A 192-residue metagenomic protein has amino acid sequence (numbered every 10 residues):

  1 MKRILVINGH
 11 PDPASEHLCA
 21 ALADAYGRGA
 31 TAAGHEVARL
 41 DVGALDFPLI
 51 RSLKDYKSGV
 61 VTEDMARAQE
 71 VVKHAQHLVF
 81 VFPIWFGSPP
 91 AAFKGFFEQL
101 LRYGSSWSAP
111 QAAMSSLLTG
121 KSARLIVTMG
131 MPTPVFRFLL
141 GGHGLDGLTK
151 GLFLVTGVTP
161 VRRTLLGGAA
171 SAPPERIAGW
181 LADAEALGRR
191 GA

Functional and structural regions predicted by a protein language model:
K2-H35: N-terminal beta1-alpha1 ligand-phosphate binding loop
G9, V42, T128: Cofactor-binding loop segments of dinucleotide-utilizing enzymes, especially the Rossmann-like FAD- and NAD(P)+-binding
H17-A21, A91-G95, E175: Generic recognition of short, well-ordered alpha-helical segments
A33-A38, V158-P160: A generic structural motif
R39-V60, R176-I177: N-terminal beta-loop-helix "entrance" segment that forms/cooperates in small-molecule cofactor or anionic ligand
V60-T149: Helix-loop-strand module that forms the ligand-binding subsite of alpha/beta enzymes
V135-A192: Glycine-rich phosphate/pyrophosphate-binding loop and the adjoining helix
